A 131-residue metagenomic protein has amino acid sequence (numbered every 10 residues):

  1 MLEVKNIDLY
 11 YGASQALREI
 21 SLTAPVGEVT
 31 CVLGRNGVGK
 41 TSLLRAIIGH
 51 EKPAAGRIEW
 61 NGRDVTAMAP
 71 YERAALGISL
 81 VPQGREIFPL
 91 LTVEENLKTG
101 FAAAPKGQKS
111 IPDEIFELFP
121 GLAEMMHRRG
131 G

Functional and structural regions predicted by a protein language model:
L2-V4, L17: Conserved structural motif at the start of ABC-family nucleotide-binding domains
G12, T30, M68, V93-S110 (+1 more regions): ABC-type ATPase nucleotide-binding domains, specifically the catalytic core motifs of the NBD
S14-Q15, E72: Short coil-to-beta microelement around the adenine-binding A-loop and adjacent beta1/P-loop entry of ABC ATPase
T30-C31, L80: Short beta-strand immediately N-terminal to the Walker A/P-loop
L33-R35: The feature captures the beta-strand-to-loop junction immediately N-terminal to the Walker
I48: Helix-to-loop junction immediately C-terminal to a conserved catalytic motif
G56-R63, L76, Q108-E117, R128: Conserved ABC transporter NBD signature motif
